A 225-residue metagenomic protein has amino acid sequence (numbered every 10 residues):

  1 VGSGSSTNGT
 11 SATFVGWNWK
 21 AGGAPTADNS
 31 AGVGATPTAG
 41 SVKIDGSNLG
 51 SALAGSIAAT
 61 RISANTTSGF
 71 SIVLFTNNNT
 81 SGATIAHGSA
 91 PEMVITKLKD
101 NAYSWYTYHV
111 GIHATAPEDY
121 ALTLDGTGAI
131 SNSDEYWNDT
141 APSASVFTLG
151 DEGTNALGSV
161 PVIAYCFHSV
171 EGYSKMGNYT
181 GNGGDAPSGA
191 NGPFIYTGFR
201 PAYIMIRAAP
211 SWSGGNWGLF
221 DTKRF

Functional and structural regions predicted by a protein language model:
V1-F225: Surface-exposed molecular-recognition determinants
